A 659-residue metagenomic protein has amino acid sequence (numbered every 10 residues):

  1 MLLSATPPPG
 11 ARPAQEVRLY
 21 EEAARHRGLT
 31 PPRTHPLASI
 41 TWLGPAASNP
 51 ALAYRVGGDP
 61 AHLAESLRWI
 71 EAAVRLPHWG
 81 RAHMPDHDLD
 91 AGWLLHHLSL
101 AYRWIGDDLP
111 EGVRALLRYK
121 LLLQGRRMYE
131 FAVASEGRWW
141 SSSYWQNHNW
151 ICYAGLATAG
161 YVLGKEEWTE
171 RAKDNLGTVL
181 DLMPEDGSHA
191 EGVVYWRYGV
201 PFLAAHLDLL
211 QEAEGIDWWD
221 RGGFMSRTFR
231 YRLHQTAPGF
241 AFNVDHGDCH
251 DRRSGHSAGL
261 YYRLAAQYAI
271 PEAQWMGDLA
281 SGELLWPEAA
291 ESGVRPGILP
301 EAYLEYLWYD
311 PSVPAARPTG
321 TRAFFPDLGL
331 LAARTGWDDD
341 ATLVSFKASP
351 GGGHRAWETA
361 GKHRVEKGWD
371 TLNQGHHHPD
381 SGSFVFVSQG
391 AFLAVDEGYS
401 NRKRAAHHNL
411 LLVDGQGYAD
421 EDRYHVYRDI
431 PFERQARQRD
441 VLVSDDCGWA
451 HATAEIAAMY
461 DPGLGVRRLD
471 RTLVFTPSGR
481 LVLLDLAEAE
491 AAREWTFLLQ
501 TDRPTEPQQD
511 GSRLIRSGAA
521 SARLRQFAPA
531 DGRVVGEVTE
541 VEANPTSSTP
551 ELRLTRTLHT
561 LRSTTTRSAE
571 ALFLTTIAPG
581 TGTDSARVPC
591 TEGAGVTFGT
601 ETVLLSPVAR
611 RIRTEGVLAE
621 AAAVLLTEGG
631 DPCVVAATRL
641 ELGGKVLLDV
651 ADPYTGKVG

Functional and structural regions predicted by a protein language model:
L2-G44, S48, A82, L89-S99 (+2 more regions): N-terminal, motif-rich segments that launch catalysis or mediate targeting to/interaction with membranes, typified by
A5-E16, A53-R68, Y102-R126, T158-K173 (+4 more regions): Structural helix-adjacent loops and short alpha-helical linkers that scaffold large soluble proteins
A5-T6, P13-P32, A64-R81, L116-W139 (+2 more regions): Long, well-ordered core segments of solenoidal/helical folds
L29-H35, D86, W93-V194, F202-A205 (+1 more regions): Active-site lining segments of carbohydrate-active enzymes
R33-A38, W42-R103, G112-L123, R227-R230: Active-site-adjacent structural elements in enzyme catalytic domains
I40, G44, P60-A64, W150 (+7 more regions): Conserved structured core elements
I40-A53, D88-R103, W145-Y161, V193-D208 (+5 more regions): Well-ordered alpha-helical segments within folded domains of soluble proteins
V200-G659: Extended polysaccharide-engagement surfaces of secreted carbohydrate-active enzymes
